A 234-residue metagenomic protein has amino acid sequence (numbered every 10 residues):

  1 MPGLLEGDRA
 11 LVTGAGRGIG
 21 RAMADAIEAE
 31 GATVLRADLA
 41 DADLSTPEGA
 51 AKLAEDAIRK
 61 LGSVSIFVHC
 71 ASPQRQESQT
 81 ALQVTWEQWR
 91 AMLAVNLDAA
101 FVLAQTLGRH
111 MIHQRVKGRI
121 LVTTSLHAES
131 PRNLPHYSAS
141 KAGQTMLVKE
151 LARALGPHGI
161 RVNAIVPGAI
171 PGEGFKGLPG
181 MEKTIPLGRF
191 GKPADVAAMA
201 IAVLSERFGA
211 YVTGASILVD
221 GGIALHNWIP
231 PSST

Functional and structural regions predicted by a protein language model:
L4, F101, P193-V219, A224: C-terminal substrate-recognition "lid" of short-chain dehydrogenase/reductases
D8, S63-V64, M111-T124, P157-I160 (+1 more regions): Active-site loop of short-chain dehydrogenase/reductase
G16-R17: Conserved glycine-rich cofactor-binding loop
P73-Q74, R119-G143, V148-P157: Catalytic loop of short-chain dehydrogenase/reductase
E77-A81, T85-R90, M181: Substrate-binding pocket helix/loop in short-chain dehydrogenase/reductase
A104-Q105, K149: A short, exposed helix-loop element centered on a Lys and neighboring polar residues
R109, R153-P157, A210: Alpha-helical segment proximal to the catalytic Tyr-Lys
